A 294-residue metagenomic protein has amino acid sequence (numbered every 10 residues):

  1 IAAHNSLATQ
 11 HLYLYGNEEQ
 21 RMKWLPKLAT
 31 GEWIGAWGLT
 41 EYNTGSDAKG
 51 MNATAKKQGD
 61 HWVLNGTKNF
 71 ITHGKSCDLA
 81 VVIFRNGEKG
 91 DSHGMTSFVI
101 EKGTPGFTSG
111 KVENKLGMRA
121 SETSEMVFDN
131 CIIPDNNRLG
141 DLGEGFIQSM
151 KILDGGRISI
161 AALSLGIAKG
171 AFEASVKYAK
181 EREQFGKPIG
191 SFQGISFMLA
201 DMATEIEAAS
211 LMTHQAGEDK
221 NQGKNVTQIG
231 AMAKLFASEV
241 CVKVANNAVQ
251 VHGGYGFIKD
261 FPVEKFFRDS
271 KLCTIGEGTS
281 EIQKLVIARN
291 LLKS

Functional and structural regions predicted by a protein language model:
A2, L7, Y15-Q20, K27-E32 (+6 more regions): Alpha-helical interface subdomain recognition
G31-L39, I83: A short, Trp-centered hydrophobic/proline-enriched beta-strand micro-motif
N43-S46, F70-H73, N86-K89, K115-E122: Short Gly/Pro-enriched turn/cap motifs at secondary-structure boundaries
G50, G103-P134: Flexible, small-/acidic-enriched active-site or ligand-binding loops
N52-T54: Short, surface-exposed charged micro-motifs
H61, N65-S109: A short core secondary-structure module
G94, S109-K111, P134-L142: Short, charged, solvent-exposed linker or helix-capping segments at domain edges/interfaces that act as flexible hinges
